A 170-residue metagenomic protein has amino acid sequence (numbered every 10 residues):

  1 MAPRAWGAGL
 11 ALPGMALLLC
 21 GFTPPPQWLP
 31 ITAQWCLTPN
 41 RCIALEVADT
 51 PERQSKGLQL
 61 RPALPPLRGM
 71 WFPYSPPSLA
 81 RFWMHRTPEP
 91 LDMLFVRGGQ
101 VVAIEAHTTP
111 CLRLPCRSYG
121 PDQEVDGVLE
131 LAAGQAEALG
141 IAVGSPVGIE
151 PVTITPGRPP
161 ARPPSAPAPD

Functional and structural regions predicted by a protein language model:
M1-P3: N-terminal secretory signal peptides that target proteins for export/translocation
G9-C20: Bacterial N-terminal signal peptides
P24-D170: Compact, glycine-rich, soluble single-domain proteins
